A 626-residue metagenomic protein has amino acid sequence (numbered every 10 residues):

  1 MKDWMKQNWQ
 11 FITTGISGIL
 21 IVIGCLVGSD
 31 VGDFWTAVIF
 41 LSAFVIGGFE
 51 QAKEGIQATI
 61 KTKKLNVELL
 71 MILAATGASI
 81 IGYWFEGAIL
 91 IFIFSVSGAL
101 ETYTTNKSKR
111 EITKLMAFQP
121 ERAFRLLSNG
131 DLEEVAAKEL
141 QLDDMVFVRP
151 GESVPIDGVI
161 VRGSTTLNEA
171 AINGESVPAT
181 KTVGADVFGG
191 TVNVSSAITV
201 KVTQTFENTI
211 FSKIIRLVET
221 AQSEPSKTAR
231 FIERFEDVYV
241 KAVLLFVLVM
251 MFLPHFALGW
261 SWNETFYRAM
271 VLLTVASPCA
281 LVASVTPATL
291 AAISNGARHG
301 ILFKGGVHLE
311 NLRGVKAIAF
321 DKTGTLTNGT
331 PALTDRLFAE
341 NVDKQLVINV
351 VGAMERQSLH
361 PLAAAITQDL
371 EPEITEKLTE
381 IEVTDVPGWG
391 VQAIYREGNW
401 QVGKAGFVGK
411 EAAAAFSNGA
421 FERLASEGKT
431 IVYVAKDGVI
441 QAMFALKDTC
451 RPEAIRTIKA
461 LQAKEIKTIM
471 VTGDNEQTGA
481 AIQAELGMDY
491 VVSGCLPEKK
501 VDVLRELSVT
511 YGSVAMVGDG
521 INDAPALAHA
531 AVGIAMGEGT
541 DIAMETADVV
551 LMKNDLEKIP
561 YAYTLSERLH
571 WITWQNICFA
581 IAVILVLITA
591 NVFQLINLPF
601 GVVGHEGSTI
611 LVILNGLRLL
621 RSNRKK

Functional and structural regions predicted by a protein language model:
M1-M5, V22-V27, E54-A58, D523 (+3 more regions): Membrane-embedded alpha-helical bundles of multi-pass transporters
M1-Q57, N208, T228-A229: Structural motif at membrane-water interfaces of alpha-helical integral membrane proteins
I19-W35, T59-N66, I72-E86, V238-A276 (+1 more regions): Helix-interface capping motifs at the ends of transmembrane segments in multi-pass membrane proteins
F40-P120, M145, V177-E264, L569: Actuator/coupling domain of P-type ATPases
F44, S95, F266-V282, V602-I613: Small-residue-enriched core segments of transmembrane alpha-helices in multipass membrane transport and channel
K114-V200, Q204-F206, V307-V351, I394: Conserved cytosolic catalytic loops of P-type ATPases
F338-A460, Y490: P-type ATPase nucleotide-binding
E397, A442-Q575: Conserved ATP-binding TGD loop and adjacent catalytic N/P-domain core of P-type ATPases
